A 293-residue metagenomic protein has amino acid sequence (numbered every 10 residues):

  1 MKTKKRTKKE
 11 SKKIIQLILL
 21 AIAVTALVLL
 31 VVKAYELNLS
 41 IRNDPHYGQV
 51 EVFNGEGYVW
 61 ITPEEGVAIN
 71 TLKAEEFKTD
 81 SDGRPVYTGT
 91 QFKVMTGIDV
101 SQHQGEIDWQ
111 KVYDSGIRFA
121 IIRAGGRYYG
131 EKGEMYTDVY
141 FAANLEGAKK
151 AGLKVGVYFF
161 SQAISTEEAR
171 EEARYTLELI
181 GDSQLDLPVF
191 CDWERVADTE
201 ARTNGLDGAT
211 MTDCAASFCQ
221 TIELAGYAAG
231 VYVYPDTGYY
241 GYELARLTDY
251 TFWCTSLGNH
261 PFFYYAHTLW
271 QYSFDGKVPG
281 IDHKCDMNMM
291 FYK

Functional and structural regions predicted by a protein language model:
M1-H46: Gram-positive cell-envelope targeting signals
L30-A34, V155, G276: Generic hydrophobic alpha-helical segments
A34-N38, P63, D138-F141: An N-terminal domain-start capping segment
Y47-V100, Q104-E106, Q110, A245-K293: Functionally critical loop-and-helix segments that line ligand-binding/catalytic clefts of soluble enzyme domains
E64-N70, Y87-Q91, F159-S161, Q220-L224 (+1 more regions): A generic short-segment signal for beta-strand/edge and adjacent turn/coil regions
T90-S217, E223-A225: Substrate-binding cleft of extracellular glycoside hydrolase catalytic domains
L179-K293: Surface-exposed substrate-engagement region within the catalytic domains of secreted or surface-exposed extracellular
